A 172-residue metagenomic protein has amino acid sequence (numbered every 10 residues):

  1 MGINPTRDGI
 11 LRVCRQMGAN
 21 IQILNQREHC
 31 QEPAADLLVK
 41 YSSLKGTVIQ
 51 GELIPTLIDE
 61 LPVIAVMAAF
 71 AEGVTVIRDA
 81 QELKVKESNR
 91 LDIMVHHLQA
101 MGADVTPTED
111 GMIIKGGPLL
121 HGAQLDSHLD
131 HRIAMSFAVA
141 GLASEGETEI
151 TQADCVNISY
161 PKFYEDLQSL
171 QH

Functional and structural regions predicted by a protein language model:
M1-H172: Short, structured segments at the rim of ligand-binding sites
